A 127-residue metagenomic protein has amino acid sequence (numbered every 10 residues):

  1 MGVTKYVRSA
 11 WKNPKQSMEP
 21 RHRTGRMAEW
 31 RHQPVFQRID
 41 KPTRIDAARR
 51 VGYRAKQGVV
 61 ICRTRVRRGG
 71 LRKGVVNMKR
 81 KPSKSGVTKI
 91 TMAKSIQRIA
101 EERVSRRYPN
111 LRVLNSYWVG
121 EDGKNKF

Functional and structural regions predicted by a protein language model:
M1-F127: Ribosome-associated RNA-binding proteins
